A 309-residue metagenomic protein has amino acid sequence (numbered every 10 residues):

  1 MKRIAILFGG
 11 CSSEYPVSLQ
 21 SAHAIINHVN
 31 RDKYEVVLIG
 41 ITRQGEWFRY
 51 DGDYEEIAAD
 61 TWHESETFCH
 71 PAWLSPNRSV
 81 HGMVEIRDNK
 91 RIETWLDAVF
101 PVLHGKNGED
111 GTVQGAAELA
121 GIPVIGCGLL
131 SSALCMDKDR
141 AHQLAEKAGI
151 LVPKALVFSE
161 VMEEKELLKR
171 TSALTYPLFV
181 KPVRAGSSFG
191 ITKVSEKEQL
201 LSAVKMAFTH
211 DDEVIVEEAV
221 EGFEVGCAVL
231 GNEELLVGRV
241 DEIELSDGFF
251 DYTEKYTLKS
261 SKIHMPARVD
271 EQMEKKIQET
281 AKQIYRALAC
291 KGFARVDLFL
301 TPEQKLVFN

Functional and structural regions predicted by a protein language model:
M1-I125, L129-L130, L134-M136, R140 (+1 more regions): ATP-binding N-terminal substructure of ATP-dependent carboxylate-amine bond-forming enzymes
K2, F8-C11, G149, D270-N309: ATP-dependent carboxylate activation and anion-phosphoryl transfer catalytic cores that bind Mg-ATP to form
K2-F8, S12-S13, L19-H23, N89 (+3 more regions): Active-site nucleotide/adenylate-binding loops and adjacent lid/helix of ATP-dependent enzymes
W95-D97, G121, T175, D211 (+1 more regions): Residue-level detector of structured alpha->beta connecting loops
F100, E221, L288-G292: Bilobed periplasmic-binding protein-like "clamshell/Venus-flytrap" ligand-binding domains
S195-E279, L300-V307: Phosphate-binding site of ATP-dependent enzymes
